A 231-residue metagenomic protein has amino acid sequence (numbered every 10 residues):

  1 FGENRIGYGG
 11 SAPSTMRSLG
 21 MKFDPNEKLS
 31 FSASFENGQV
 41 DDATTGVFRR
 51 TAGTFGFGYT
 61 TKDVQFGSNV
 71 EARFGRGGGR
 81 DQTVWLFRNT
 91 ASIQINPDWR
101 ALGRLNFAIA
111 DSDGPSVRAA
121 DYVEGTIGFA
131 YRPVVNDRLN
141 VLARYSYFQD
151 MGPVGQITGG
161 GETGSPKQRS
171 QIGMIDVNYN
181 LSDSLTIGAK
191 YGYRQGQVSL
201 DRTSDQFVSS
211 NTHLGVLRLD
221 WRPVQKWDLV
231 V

Functional and structural regions predicted by a protein language model:
F1-V231: Gram-negative and organellar
